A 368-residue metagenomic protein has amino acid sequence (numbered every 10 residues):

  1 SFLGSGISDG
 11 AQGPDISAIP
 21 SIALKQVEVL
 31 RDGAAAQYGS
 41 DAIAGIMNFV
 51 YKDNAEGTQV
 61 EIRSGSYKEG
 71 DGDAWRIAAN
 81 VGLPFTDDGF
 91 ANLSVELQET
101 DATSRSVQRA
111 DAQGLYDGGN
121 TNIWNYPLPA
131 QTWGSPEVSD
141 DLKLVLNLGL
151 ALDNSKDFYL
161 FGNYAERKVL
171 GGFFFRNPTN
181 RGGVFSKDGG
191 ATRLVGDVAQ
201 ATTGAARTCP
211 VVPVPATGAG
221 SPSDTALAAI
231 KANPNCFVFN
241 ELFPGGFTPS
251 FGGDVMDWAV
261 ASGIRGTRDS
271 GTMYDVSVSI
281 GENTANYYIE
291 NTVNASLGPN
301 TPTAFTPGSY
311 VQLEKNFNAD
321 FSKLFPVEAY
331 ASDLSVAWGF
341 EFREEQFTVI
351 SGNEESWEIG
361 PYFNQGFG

Functional and structural regions predicted by a protein language model:
F2-R31: Short acidic/polar hinge/loop motifs at secondary-structure boundaries that mediate gating or recognition
A11-Q12, S64-Y67, A130-G134, G246-S250 (+2 more regions): Extracellular loop and loop/strand-boundary signature of outer-membrane beta-barrel proteins
P14-S17, D41-I62, W75-I77: N-terminal periplasmic accessory domains that precede and gate Gram-negative outer-membrane beta-barrel machines
V27-E28, M47-F49, L93: Non-catalytic regulatory/gating segments with a bias toward low-complexity or hydrophobic composition
D53, S64-K68, L97-D101, Y164-K168 (+4 more regions): Transmembrane beta-strands of outer-membrane beta-barrel pores
N54-G57, F85-D88, A151-D157, T267-M273 (+1 more regions): Short loop/turn motifs that connect adjacent beta-strands in outer-membrane beta-barrel proteins
E69-G245, P249-R268: Transmembrane beta-barrel wall of Gram-negative outer-membrane proteins
P249, G253-V255, D269, I280 (+1 more regions): Outer-membrane beta-barrel transmembrane domain signature of Gram-negative proteins, especially the mid-to-C-terminal
